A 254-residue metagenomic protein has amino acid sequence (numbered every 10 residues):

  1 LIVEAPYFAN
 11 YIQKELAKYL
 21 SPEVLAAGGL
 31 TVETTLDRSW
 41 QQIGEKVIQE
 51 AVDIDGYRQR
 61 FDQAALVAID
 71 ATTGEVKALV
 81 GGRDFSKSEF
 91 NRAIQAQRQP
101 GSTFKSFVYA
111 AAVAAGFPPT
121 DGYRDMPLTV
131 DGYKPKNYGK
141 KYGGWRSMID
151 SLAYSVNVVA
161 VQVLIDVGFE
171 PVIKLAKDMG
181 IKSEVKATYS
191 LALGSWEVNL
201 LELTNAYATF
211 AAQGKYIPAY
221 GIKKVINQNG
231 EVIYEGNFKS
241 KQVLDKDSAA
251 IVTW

Functional and structural regions predicted by a protein language model:
L1-A5, T72, F117-V172, Y216 (+1 more regions): Conserved catalytic neighborhood of penicillin-recognizing serine enzymes
L1-Q42, K46, V80, K136 (+5 more regions): Non-catalytic, structured segments within soluble enzyme domains
V24-G28, V32, I54-Q63, T120 (+2 more regions): Surface-exposed patches in mature extracellular/periplasmic domains of secreted proteins
L25-L30, E89-I94, G143-W145, A153-A160 (+2 more regions): Flexible glycine/proline-enriched surface loops and loop-helix/loop-strand junctions
V32, Q59-A64, K87-F107, P119-D125 (+2 more regions): Short active-site loop at a secondary-structure junction that contains or immediately precedes the catalytic residue(s)
T34-Y57, L66-D70, L79, D84-F90 (+3 more regions): A penicillin-recognizing enzyme superfamily signal
G44, T73-G74, Q97-D125, S151 (+2 more regions): Active-site SXXK
S86, D125, S147-I149, S155 (+4 more regions): Primarily short, surface-exposed interaction patches in extracytoplasmic proteins
